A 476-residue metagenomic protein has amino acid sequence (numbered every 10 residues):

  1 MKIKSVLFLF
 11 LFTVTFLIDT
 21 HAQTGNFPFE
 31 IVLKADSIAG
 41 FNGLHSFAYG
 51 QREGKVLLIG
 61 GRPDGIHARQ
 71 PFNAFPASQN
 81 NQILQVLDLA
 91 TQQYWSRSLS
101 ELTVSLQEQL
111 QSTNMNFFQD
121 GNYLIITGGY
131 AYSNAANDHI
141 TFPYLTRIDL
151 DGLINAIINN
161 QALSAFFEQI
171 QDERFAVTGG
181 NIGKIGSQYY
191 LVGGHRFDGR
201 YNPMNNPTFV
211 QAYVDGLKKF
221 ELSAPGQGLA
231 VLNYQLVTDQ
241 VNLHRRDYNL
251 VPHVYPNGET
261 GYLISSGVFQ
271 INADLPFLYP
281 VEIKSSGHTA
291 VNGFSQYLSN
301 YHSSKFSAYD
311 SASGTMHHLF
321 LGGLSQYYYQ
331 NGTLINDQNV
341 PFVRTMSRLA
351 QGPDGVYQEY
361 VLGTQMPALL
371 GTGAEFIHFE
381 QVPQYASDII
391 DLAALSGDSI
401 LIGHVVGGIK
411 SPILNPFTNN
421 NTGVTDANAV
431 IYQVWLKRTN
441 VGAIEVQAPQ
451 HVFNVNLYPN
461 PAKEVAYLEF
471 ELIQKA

Functional and structural regions predicted by a protein language model:
T20-A22, Q447-A476: C-terminal outer-membrane/trafficking sorting elements
T24-S37, Q92-L106, D151-E173, F220-V241 (+2 more regions): Blade-edge beta-strand/turn elements of extracellular beta-propeller and related beta-sheet repeat scaffolds
K34-Q82: Beta-strand-rich domains and repeat architectures in extracellular enzymes and scaffolds, especially beta-propellers
H45-Y49, E108-F117, T178-I182, R246-V251 (+2 more regions): Beta-propeller and closely related beta-sheet repeat lectin domains
N73-G121, A131: Blade-loop segments of beta-propeller domains
N73-Q93, D138-I157, M204-G226, P276-H288 (+2 more regions): Beta-propeller blade signature
Q107-N116, A131-I185: Asp-box/WD-like beta-propeller blade repeats and closely related beta-sheet repeat scaffolds
L298-A394: Loop/turn-rich, solvent-exposed surfaces of beta-rich toroidal or solenoidal domains
